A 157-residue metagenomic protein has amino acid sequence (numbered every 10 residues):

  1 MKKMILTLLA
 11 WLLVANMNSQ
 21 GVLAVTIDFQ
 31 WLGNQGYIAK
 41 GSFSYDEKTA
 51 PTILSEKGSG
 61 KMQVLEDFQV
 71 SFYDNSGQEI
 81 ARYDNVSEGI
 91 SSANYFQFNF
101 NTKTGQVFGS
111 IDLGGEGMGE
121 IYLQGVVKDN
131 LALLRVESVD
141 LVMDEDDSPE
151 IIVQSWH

Functional and structural regions predicted by a protein language model:
M1-M4: Positively charged n-region of N-terminal signal peptides that target proteins for export
L6-T7, G60: Short amphipathic alpha-helical "recognition" segments used for binding
V14-G21: C-terminal segment of classical bacterial N-terminal signal peptides
L23-H157: An extracellular/secretory-lumen and virion-surface interaction module
